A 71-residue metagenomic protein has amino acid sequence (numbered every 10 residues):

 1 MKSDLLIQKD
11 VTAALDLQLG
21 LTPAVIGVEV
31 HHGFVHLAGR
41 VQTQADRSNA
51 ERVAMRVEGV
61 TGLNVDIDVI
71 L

Functional and structural regions predicted by a protein language model:
M1-L71: N-terminal targeting leaders
